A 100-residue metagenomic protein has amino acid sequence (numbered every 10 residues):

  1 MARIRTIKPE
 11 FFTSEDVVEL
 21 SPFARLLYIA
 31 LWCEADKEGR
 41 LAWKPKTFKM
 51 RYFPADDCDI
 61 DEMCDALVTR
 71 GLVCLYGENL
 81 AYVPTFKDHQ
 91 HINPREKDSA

Functional and structural regions predicted by a protein language model:
M1-V18, D56-A100: Winged-helix/helix-turn-helix nucleic-acid-interaction surface
S21: ABC transporter NBD signature
A24-L31: Short alpha-helical "packing" element that flanks the helix-turn-helix/winged-helix DNA-binding module
A30, M50-R51, A66: Residue-level signal for well-ordered alpha-helical scaffold segments within enzymatic catalytic domains
E34-R40: Short helix-capping/hinge SLiMs at alpha-helix to coil transitions
K46-D57: Short helix-coil junctions and helix-kink-helix linkers
